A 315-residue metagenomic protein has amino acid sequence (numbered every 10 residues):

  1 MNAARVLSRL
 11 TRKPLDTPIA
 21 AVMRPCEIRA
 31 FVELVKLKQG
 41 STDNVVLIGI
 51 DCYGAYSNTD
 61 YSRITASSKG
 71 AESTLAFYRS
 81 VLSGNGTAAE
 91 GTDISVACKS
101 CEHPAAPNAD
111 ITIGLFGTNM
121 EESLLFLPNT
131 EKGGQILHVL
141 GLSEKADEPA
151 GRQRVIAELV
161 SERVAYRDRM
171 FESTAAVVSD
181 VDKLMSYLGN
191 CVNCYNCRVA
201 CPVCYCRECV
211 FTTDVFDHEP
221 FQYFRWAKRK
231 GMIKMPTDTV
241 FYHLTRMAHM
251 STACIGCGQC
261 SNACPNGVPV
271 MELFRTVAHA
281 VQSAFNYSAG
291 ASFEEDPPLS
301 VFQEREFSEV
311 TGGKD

Functional and structural regions predicted by a protein language model:
M1-L184: Iron-sulfur-associated redox domains of electron-transfer enzymes in respiratory and anaerobic energy metabolism
R24-R29, D93-A105, G189-V210, S251-G267: Local cysteine-cluster metal-coordination motifs and their immediate loop/turn environment, predominantly Fe-S cluster
V35-K38, C191, A280: Alpha-helix boundary/capping residues
K38, A105-N108, C194-V199, A284 (+1 more regions): Short secondary-structure junctions and interdomain/linker hinges
L47, T59, N193-N196, V203 (+1 more regions): Generic hydrophobic/packing signal
E122-E131, L137-L140, C194-V215: Internal hydrophobic scaffold segments of catalytic domains
R163-G189, C206-D315: Ferredoxin-type iron-sulfur electron-transfer modules in oxidoreductases and energy-metabolism complexes
